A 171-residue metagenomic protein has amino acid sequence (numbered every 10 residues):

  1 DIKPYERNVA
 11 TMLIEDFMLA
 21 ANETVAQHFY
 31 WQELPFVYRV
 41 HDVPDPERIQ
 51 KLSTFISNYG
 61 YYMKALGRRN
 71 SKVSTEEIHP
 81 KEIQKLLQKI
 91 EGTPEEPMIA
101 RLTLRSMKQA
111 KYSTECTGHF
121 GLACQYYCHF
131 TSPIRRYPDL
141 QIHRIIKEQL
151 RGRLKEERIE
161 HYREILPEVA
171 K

Functional and structural regions predicted by a protein language model:
D1-K171: Append "with occasional cross-activation on large, charged helical scaffolds in nucleic-acid assemblies
